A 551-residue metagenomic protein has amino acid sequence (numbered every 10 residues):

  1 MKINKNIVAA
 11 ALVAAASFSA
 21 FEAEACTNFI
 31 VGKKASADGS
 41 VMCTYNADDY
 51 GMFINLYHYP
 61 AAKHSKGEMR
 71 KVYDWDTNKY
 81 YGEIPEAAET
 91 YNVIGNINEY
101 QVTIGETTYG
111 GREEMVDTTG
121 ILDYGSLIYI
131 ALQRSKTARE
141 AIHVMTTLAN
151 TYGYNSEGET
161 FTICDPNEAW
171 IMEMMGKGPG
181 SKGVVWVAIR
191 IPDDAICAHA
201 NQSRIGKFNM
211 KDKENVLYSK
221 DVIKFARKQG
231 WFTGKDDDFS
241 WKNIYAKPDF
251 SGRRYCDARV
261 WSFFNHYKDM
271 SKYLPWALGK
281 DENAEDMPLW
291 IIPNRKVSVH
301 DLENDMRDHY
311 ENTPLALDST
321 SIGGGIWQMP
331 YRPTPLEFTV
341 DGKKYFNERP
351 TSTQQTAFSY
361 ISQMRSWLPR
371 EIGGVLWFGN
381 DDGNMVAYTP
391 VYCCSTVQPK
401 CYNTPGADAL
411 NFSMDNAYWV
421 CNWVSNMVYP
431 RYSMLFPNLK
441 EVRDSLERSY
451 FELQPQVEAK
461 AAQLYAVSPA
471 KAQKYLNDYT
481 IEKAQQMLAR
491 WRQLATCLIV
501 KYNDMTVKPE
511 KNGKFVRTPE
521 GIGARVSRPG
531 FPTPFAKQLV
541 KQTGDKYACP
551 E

Functional and structural regions predicted by a protein language model:
M1-A10: Bacterial N-terminal signal peptides that target proteins for export
F18-A25: Sec/Tat signal peptide C-region and signal peptidase I cleavage site
C26-Y124, V144-V297: A contiguous strand-loop segment
I128-R134: Short, well-ordered beta-strand elements within core beta-sheets of diverse protein domains
F225-G379: Glycine-rich, aromatic-lined ligand/substrate-binding cores of catalytic and carbohydrate-binding domains
I326-Q463: Substrate-recognition/cap regions that form aromatic- and gly/pro-loop-enriched pockets for small-molecule ligands
R443-E551: Histidine-centered catalytic/metal-binding microenvironments
